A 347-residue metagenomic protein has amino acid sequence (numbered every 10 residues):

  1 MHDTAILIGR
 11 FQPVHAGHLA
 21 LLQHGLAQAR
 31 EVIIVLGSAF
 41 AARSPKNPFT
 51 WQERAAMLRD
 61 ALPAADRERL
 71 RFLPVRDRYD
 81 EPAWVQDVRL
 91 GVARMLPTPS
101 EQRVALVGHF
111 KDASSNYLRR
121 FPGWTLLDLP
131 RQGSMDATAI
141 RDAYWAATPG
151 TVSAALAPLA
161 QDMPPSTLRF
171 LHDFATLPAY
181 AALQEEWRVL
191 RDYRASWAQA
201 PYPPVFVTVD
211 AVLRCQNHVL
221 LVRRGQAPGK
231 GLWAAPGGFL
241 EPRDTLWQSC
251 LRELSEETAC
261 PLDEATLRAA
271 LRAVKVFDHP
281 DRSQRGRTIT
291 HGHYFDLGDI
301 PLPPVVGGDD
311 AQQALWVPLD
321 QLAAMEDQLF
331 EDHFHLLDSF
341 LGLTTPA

Functional and structural regions predicted by a protein language model:
M1-R191: Nucleotidyltransferase catalytic core that binds NTPs
H15, P236, L254: Conserved G/P- and acidic residue-centered "switch" motifs that form tight phosphate/ATP-binding loops in soluble
S38-A42, A227-P228, L322: A short, flexible beta-alpha/helix-coil linker loop
R67, E101, F206, R214 (+2 more regions): Short connector loops at helix/strand junctions that flank enzyme active sites, especially segments positioning acidic
G108-D112, R224-G225, H291: Short, well-ordered beta-to-alpha junction loops that form the rim of enzyme active sites and present histidine/acidic
S115, R119-A154, P303-A347: A generic hydrophobic-segment detector
R191-A235, L262: N-terminal strand-loop-strand
F239-L336: Unchanged
